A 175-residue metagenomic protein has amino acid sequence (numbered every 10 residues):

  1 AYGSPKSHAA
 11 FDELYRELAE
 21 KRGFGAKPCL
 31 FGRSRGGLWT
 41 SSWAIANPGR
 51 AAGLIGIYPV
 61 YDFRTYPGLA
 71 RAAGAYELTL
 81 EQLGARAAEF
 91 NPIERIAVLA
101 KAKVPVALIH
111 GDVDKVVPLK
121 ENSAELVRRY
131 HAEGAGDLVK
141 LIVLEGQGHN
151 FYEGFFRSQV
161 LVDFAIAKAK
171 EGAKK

Functional and structural regions predicted by a protein language model:
Y2-R22: Alpha/beta-hydrolase active-site loop
R22-S34: Alpha/beta-hydrolase fold nucleophile elbow
F31, I55-Y58, I109, L144: Alpha/beta-hydrolase-fold catalytic nucleophile elbow
G32-S42: Glycine-rich nucleophile elbow surrounding the catalytic serine of serine-hydrolase chemistry
S42-A85: Hydrolase active-site cap/lid region
P67, L78-A124, R128: The feature captures the conserved acid-bearing segment of alpha/beta-hydrolase catalytic domains
E121-A124, H131-K175: C-terminal catalytic histidine-bearing segment of alpha/beta-hydrolase fold enzymes
